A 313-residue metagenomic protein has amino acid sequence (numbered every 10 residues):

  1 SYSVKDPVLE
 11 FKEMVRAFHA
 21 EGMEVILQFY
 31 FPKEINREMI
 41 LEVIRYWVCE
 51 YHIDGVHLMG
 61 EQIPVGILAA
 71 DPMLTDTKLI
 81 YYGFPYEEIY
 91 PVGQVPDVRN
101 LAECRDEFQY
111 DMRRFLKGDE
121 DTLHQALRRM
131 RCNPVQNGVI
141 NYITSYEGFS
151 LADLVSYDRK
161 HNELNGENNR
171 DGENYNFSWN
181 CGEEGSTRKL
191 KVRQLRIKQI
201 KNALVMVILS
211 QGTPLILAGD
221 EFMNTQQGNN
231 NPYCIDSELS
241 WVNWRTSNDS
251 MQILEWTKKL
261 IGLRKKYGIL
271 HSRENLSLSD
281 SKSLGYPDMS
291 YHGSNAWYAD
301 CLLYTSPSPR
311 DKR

Functional and structural regions predicted by a protein language model:
S1-M23, K191-N202, N248-E255: Aromatic- and glycine-enriched glycan-recognition loops and surfaces that form the carbohydrate-binding subsites
S1-Y51, V56-L58: Substrate-binding cleft of carbohydrate-active enzyme catalytic domains
W47, Y146, L260: Conserved, mostly hydrophobic/aromatic
H52, P64-A218, F222-M223, N231-I235 (+1 more regions): Conserved alpha/beta catalytic core and glycan-binding cleft of carbohydrate-active enzymes
N230-S250, L254: Extended hydrophobic/aromatic segments used for targeting, binding, or gating
Q252-S277: Catalytic cores of secreted or luminal carbohydrate-active enzymes
D288-L303: Flexible, glycine/threonine-enriched loop-and-boundary segments that flank and lead into catalytic domains of large
Y304-R313: Single conserved hydrophobic/aromatic residue that forms the stacking wall/gate of nucleotide- or nucleobase-binding
